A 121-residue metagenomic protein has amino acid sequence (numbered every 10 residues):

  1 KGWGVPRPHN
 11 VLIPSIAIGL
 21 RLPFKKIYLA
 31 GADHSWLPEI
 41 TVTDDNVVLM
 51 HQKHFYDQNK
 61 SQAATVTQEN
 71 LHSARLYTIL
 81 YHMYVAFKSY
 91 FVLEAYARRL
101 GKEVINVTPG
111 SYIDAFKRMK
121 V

Functional and structural regions predicted by a protein language model:
K1-V121: Metal-ion/cofactor- or nucleotide/acyl-coenzyme-handling active-site neighborhoods
